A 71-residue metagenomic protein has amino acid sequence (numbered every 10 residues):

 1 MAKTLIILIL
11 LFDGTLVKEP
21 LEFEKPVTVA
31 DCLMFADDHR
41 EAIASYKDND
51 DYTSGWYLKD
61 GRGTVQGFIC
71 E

Functional and structural regions predicted by a protein language model:
M1-L21, K59-D60: Short aromatic-glycine-(Arg/Gly/Cys) micro-motifs in beta-strand/loop hairpins
T15-L33: A short, exposed loop/beta-hairpin motif centered on an aromatic-Gly-Thr core
P20-E22, H39-E71: Short, mixed-charge low-complexity intrinsically disordered segments
